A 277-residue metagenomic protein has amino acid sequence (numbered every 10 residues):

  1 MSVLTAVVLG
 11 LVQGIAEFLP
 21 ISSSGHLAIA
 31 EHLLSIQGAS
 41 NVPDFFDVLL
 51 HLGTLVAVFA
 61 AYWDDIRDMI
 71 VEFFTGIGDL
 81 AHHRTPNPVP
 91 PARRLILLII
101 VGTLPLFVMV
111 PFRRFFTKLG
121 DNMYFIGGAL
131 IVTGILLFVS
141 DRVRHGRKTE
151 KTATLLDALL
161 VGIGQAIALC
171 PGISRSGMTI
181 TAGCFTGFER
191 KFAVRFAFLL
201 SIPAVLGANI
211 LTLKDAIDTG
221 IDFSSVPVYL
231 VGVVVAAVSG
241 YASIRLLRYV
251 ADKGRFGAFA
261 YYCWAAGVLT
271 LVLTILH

Functional and structural regions predicted by a protein language model:
M1-H277: Multi-pass membrane proteins that catalyze or facilitate reactions on polyprenyl-/lipid-phosphate substrates and their
